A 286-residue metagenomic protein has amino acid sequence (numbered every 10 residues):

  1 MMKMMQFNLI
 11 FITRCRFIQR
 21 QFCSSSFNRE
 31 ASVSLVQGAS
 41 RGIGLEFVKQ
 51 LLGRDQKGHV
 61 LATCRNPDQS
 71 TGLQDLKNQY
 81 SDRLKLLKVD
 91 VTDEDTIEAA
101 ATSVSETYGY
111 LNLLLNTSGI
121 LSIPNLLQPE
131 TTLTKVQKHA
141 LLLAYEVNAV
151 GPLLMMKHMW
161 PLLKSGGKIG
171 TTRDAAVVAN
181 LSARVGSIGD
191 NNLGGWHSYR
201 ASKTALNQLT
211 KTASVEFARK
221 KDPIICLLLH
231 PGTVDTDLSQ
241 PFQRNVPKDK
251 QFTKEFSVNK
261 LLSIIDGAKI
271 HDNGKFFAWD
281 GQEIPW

Functional and structural regions predicted by a protein language model:
M1-A31: N-terminal mitochondrial targeting presequence
S34-G38: Conserved N-terminal Rossmann-fold NAD(P)-binding element of oxidoreductases
S40, G44-K49: N-terminal Rossmann NAD(P)H-binding glycine-rich loop of SDR-like oxidoreductase domains
L52-G72: Conserved glycine-rich Rossmann-like NAD(P)H-binding loop of the short-chain dehydrogenase/reductase
K77-D95: Rossmann-fold cofactor-recognition segment
T92-G109: Conserved Rossmann-fold cofactor-binding substructure of NAD(P)-dependent oxidoreductases
I120-E146, V150, W160, K164-K220 (+1 more regions): Catalytic loop of short-chain dehydrogenase/reductase
L228, T236, Q240-W286: C-terminal helical subdomain
